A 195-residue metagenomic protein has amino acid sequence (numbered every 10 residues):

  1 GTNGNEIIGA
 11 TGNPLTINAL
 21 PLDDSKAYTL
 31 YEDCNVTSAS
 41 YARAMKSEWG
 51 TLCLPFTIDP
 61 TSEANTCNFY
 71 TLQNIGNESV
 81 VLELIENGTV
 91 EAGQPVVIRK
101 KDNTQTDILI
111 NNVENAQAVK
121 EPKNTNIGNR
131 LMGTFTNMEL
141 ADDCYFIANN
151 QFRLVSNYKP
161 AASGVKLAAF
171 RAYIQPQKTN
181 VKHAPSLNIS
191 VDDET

Functional and structural regions predicted by a protein language model:
N3-E63, I85-Q151, K159-E194: A short, polar beta-strand/turn micro-motif
T66-S79: Solvent-exposed beta-strand/loop surfaces of large extracellular or lumenal domains
V80-L84: A short, well-structured beta->alpha microelement
